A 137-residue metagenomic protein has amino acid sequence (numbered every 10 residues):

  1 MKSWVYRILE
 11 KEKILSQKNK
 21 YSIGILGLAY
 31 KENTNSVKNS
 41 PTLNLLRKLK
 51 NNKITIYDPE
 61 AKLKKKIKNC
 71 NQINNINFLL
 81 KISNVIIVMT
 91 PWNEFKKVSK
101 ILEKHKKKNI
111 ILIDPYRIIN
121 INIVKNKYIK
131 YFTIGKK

Functional and structural regions predicted by a protein language model:
M1-K137: Structural/interface elements that position substrates and couple domains in central-metabolism enzymes
